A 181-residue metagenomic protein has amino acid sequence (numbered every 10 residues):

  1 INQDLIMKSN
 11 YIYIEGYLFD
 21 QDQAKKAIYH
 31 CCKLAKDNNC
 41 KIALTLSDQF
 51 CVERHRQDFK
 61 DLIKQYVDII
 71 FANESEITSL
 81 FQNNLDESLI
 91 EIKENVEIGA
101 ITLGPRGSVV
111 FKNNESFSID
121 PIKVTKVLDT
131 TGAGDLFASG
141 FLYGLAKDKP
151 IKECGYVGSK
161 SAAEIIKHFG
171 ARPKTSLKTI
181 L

Functional and structural regions predicted by a protein language model:
I1-G16, L181: Conserved N-terminal subdomain of the carbohydrate kinase-like
I1-Q3, E74, I151, L177: Structural motif detector for alpha-helix initiation sites
L5, G16-L18, Q49-F50, K126 (+2 more regions): Residue-level preference for alpha-helix termini and adjacent loops
M7-K8, Q65-Y66, N95: Alpha-helix C-terminal capping/helix-to-coil transition sites in glycosyltransferase folds
K8, S79, E153-Y156: Short, solvent-exposed alpha-helical surface patches in well-structured domains
Y11-I90, R106-S108: Conserved beta-alpha-beta core of the PfkB/ribokinase-like small-molecule kinase fold
L34, Q57, L85-L181: Conserved phosphate-binding/catalytic region of the ribokinase-like
